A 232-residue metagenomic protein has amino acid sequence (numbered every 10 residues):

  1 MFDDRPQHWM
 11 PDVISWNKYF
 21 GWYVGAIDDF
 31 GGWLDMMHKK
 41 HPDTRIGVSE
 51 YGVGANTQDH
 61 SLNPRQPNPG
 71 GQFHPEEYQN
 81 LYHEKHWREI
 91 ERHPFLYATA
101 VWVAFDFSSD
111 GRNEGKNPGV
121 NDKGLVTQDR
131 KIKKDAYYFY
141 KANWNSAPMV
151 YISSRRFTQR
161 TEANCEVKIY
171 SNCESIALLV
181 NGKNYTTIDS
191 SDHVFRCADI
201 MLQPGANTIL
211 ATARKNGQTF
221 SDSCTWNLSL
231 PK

Functional and structural regions predicted by a protein language model:
M1: Short, surface-exposed recognition loops and adjoining beta-strand edges that mediate ligand/DNA contacts, enriched
D4-P11, S15-K232: Substrate-binding clefts and catalytic carboxylate motifs of secreted carbohydrate-active enzymes
